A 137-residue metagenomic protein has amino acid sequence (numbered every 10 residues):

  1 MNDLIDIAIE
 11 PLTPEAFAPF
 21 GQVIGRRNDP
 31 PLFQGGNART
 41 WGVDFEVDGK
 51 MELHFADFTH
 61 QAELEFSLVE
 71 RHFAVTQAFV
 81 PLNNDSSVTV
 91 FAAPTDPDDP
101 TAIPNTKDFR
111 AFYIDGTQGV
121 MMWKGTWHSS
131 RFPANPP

Functional and structural regions predicted by a protein language model:
M1-K107, A111: Non-catalytic, conserved peripheral segments adjacent to functional cores
Y113-R131: Conserved metal-binding segment of the jelly-roll/cupin
P136-P137: A short hydrophobic beta-strand segment most commonly corresponding to one strand of the jelly-roll/cupin
